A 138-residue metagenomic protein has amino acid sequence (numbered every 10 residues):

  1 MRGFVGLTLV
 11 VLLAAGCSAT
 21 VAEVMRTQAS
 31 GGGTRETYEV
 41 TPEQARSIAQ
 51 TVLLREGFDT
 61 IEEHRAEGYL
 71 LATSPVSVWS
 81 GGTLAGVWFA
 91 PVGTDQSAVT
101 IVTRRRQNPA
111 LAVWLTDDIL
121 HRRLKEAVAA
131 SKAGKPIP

Functional and structural regions predicted by a protein language model:
M1-L7: Bacterial N-terminal signal peptides that target proteins for export
L13-G16: C-terminal motif of bacterial Sec signal peptides marking the signal peptidase cleavage site
S18-P138: Ser/Thr-rich, low-complexity intrinsically disordered terminal regions
